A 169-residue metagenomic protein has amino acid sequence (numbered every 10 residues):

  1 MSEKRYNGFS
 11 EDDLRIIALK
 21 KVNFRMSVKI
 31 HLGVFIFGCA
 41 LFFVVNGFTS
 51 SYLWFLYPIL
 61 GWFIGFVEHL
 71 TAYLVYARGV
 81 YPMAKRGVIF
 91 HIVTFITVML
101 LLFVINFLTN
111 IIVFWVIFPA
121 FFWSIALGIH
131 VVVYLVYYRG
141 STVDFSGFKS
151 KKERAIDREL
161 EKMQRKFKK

Functional and structural regions predicted by a protein language model:
M1-D13, V143-K169: Short, intrinsically disordered, charge-rich cytosolic tails of integral membrane proteins
S2, E11-F63: Membrane-anchoring/interfacial helices and their immediately flanking loops in integral membrane proteins
L14, V67-R86: Membrane-helix boundary/interface segments in integral membrane proteins
S27-F35, G87-V98: Select subsegments of transmembrane alpha-helices in polytopic membrane proteins, especially boundary-proximal
F43-T49, F103-I111: Juxtamembrane "helix-exit" motif on the non-cytosolic side of transmembrane helices
Y52-P58, I112-F121: Non-cytosolic membrane-interface motifs at loop->transmembrane helix junctions
F55-Y73, I125-G128: Generic alpha-helical transmembrane segments
A120-Y138: Alpha-helical membrane-embedded segments
